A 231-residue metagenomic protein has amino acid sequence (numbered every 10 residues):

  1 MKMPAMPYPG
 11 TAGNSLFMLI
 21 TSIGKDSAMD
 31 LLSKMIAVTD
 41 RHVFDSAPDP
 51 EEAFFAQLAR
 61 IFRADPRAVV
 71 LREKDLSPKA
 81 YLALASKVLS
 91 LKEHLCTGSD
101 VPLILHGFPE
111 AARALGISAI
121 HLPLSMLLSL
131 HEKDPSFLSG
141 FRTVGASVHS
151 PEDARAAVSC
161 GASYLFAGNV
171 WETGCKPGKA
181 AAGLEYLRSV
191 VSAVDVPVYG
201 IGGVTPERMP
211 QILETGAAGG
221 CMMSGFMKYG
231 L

Functional and structural regions predicted by a protein language model:
M1-K2, F17: Intrinsically disordered, low-complexity proline-rich regions
M3-M6, T11-A12, I23, V194: Intrinsically disordered, low-complexity segments enriched in serine/proline and basic residues
N14-A119, S125-S129, F137-Y164, V196 (+2 more regions): Conserved N-terminal beta1-alpha1 strand-loop-helix module at the mouth
H42, L124-H131, F166-G178, M209-L231: Glycine-rich phosphate-binding active-site loops on the catalytic face of alpha/beta enzymes
A146, N169, I201-V204, G220: Gly/Ser/Thr-rich helix-start
K176-A182, L187-R188: Substrate-recognition "cap/lid" segment bordering the active-site pocket of phosphatases
G183, V198-T205: Glycine-rich adenosine-cofactor-binding loop
